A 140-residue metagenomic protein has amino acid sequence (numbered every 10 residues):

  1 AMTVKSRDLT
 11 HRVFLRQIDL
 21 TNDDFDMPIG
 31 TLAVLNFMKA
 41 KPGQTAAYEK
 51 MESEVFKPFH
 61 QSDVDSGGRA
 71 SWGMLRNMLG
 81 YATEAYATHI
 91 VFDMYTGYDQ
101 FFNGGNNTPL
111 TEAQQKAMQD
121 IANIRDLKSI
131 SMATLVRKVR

Functional and structural regions predicted by a protein language model:
A1, A46, T96-P109: Short amphipathic alpha-helices within nucleic acid-binding modules
A1-G30, R69-A87, L110-R140: Glycine-rich beta-strand-turn "strand-cap" elements at beta-sheet edges
Q17, K41-G43, Y98: Generic structural motif
I29, K41, T45-S53, E84 (+1 more regions): Solvent-exposed, acidic/flexible segments
T31-K39, I90-V91: Active-site-flanking beta-strand signature of metal-NTP-handling nucleotidyl enzymes and homologous cyclase-like
Q44-S71: Short amphipathic alpha-helical segments
Q61, D65, N103-L110, N123-D126: Generic surface-pattern signal
G68, V91-Y95, D99-Q100: Long compositionally biased, domain-poor regions of proteins
